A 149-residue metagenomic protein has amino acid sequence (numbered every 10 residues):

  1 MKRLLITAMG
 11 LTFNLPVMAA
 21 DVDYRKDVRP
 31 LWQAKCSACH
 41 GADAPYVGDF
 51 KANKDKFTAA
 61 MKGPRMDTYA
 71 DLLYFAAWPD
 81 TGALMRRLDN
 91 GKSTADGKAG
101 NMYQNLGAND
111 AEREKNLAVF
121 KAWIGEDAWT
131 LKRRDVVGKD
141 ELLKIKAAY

Functional and structural regions predicted by a protein language model:
K2-A8: Sec-dependent signal peptide recognition, specifically the positively charged N-region followed immediately by
M9-M18: Hydrophobic h-region of N-terminal signal peptides that target proteins for export in Gram-negative bacteria
A20-Y149: Aromatic- and Gly/Pro-enriched helix-to-coil junctions and flexible linker segments
